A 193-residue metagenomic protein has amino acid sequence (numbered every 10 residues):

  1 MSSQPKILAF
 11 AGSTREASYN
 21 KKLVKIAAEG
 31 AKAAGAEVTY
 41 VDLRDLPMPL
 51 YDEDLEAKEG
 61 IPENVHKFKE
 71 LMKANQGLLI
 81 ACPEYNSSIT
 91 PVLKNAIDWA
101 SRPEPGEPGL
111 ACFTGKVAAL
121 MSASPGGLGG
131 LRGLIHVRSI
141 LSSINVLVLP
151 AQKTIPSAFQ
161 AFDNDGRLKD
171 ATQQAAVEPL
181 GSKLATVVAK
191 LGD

Functional and structural regions predicted by a protein language model:
S2-G35: N-terminal beta1-alpha1 ligand-phosphate binding loop
S2-S3, K21, L147-D193: Glycine-rich phosphate/pyrophosphate-binding loop and the adjoining helix
G12, L43, A123: Cofactor-binding loop segments of dinucleotide-utilizing enzymes, especially the Rossmann-like FAD- and NAD(P)+-binding
A33-T39, V146: A generic structural motif
L43-G60, A161-D165: N-terminal beta-loop-helix "entrance" segment that forms/cooperates in small-molecule cofactor or anionic ligand
G60-I144: Helix-loop-strand module that forms the ligand-binding subsite of alpha/beta enzymes
